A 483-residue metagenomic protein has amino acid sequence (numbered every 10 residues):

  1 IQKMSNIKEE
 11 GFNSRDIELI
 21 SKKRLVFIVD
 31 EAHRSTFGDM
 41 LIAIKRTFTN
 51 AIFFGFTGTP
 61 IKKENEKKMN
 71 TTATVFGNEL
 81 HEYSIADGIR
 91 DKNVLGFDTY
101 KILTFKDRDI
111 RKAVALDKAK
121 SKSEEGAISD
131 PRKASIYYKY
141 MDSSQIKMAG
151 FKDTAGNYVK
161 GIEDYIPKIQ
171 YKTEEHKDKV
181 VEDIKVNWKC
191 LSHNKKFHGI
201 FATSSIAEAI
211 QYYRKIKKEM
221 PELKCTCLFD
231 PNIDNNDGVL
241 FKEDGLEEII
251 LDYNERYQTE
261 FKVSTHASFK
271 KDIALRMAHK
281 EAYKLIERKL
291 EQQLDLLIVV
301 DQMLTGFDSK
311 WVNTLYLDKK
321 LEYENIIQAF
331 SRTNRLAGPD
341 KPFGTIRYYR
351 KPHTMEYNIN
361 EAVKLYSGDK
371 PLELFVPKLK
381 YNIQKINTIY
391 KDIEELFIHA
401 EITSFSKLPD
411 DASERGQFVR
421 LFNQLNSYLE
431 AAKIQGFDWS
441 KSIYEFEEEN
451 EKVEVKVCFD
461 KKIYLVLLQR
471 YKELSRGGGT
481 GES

Functional and structural regions predicted by a protein language model:
I1-V29, R34-A43, H279-K284, V299-D301: Conserved RecA-like ASCE ATPase "motif II neighborhood" in helicase/translocase motors
Q2-S5, H33-R34, G58-K63, L103-R108 (+6 more regions): Conserved nucleotide-binding/hydrolysis micro-motifs of P-loop NTPases
V26, A51, P231-P377: Conserved RecA-like P-loop NTPase helicase motor core
E31-S35, T47-E64, K92: Conserved helicase ATPase motor motifs in RecA-like P-loop NTPase domains
E66-K196, Y213-E222: Interdomain helical connector at the RecA1-RecA2 junction of SF1/SF2 helicase-like NTPases
I146-L297, K456, V466-Q469: Conserved C-terminal RecA-like helicase domain
A337-I443: Long, hydrophobic alpha-helical segments
P409-S483: Long, compositionally biased intrinsically disordered regions
